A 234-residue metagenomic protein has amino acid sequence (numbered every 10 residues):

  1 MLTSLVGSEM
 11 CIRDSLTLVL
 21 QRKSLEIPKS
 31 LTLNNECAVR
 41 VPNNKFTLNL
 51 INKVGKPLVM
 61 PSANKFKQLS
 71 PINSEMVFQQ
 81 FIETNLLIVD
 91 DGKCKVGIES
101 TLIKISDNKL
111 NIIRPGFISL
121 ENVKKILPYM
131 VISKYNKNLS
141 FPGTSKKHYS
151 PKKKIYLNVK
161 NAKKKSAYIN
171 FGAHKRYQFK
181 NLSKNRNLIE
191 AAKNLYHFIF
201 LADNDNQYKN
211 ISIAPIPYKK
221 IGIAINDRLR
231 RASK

Functional and structural regions predicted by a protein language model:
M1-G7: Positively charged, low-complexity/disordered segments
S8-K234: Active-site-adjacent structural elements in enzyme catalytic cores
